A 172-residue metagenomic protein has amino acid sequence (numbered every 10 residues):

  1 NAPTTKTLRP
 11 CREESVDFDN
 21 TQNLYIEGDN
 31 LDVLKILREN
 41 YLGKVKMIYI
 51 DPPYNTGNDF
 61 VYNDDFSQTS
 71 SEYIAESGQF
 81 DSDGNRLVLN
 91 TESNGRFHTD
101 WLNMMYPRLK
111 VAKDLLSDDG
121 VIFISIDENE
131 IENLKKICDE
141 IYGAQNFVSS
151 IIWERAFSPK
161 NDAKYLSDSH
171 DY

Functional and structural regions predicted by a protein language model:
N1-Y49, Y54-P107: DnaQ-like (DEDDh/DEDDy) 3′-5′ exonuclease domain used for proofreading and 3′-end trimming on nucleic acids
Q22-L24, K44-P52, D119-F123, I131 (+2 more regions): Beta-sheet entry/capping signal
L31-V33, I131, R155-P159: Short acidic loop-to-helix transition motifs that present clustered carboxylates
I36-L37, D59, E132-I137, N161-A163: A short acidic (Asp/Glu
N40-L42, V61-Q68, I137-G143, Y165-S169: Short secondary-structure boundary/capping segments
D64, W153-R155: Active-site donor-binding loop signature of nucleotide-sugar glycosyltransferases
D81, V88-I152: Conserved Class I SAM-dependent methyltransferase catalytic core
A156, A163-Y172: Polar, glycine-rich mid-to-C-terminal structural blocks that act as macromolecule-binding/assembly scaffolds
